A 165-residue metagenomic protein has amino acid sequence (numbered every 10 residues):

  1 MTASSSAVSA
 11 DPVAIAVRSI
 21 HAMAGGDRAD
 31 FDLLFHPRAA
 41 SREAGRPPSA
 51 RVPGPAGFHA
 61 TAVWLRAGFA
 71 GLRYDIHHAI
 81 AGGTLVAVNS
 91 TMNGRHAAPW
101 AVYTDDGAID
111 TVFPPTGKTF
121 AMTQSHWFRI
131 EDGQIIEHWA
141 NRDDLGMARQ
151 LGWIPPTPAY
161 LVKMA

Functional and structural regions predicted by a protein language model:
M1-A165: C-terminal and inter-domain tail/linker signature
